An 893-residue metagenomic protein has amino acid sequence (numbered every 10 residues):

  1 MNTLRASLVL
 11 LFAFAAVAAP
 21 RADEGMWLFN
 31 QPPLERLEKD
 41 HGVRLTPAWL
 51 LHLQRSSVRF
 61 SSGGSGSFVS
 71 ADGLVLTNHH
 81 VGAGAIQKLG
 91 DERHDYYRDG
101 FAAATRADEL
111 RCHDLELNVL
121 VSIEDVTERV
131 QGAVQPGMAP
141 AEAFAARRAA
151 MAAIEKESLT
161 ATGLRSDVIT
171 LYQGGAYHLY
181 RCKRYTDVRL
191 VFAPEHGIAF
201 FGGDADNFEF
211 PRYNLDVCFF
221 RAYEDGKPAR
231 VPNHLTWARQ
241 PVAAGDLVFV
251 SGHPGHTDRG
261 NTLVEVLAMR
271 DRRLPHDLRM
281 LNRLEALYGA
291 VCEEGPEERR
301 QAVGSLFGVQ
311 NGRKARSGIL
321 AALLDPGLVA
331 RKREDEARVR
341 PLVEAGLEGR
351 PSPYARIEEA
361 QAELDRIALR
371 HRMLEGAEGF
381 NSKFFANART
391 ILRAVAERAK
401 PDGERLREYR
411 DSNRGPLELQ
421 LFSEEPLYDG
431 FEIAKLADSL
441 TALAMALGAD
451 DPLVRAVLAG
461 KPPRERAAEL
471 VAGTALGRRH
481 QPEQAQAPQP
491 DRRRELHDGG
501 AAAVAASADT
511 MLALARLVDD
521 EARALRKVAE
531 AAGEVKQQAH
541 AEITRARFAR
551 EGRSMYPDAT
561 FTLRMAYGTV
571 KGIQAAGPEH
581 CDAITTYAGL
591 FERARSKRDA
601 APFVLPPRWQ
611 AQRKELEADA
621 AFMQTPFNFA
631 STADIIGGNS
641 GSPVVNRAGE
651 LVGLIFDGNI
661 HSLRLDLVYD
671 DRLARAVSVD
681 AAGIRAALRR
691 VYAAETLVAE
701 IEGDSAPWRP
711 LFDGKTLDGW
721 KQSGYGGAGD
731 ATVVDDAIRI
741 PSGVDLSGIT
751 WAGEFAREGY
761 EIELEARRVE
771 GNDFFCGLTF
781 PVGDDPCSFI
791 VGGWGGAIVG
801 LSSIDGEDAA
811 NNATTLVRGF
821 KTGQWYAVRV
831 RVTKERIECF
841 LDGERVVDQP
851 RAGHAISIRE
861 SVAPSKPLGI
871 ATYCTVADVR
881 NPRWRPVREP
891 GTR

Functional and structural regions predicted by a protein language model:
M1-A6: Positively charged n-region of N-terminal signal peptides that target proteins for export
S7-A15: Bacterial N-terminal signal peptides
L11, G84, H256, L263 (+11 more regions): Amphipathic, positively biased hydrophobic alpha-helical segments used for protein targeting and membrane insertion
F14-A19, D848: Short hydrophobic alpha-helical membrane-anchoring segments
A18-S705: Terminal presequence/propeptide segments associated with secretion/organelle targeting and zymogen/polyprotein
S705-R893: Carbohydrate-interacting regions of secretory-pathway proteins
